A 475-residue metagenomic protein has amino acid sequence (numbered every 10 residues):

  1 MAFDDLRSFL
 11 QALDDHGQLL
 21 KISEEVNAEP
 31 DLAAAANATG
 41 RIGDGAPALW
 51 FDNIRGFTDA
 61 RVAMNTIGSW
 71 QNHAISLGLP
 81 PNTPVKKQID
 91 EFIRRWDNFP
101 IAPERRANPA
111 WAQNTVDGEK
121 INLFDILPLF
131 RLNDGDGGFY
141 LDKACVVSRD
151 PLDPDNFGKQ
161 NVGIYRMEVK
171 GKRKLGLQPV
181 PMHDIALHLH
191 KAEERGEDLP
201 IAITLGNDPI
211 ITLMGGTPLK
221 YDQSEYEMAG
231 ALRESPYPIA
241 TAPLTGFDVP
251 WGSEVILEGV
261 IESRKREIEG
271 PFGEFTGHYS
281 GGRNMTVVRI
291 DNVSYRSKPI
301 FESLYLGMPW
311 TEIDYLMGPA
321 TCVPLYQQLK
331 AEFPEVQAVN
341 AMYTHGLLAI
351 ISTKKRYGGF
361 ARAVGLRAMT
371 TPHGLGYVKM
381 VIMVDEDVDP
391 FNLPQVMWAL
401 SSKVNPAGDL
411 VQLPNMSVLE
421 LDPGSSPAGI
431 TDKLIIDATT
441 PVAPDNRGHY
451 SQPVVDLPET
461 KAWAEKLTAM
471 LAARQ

Functional and structural regions predicted by a protein language model:
M1-F272, G277-V287, D291-Q475: Extended, highly charged
